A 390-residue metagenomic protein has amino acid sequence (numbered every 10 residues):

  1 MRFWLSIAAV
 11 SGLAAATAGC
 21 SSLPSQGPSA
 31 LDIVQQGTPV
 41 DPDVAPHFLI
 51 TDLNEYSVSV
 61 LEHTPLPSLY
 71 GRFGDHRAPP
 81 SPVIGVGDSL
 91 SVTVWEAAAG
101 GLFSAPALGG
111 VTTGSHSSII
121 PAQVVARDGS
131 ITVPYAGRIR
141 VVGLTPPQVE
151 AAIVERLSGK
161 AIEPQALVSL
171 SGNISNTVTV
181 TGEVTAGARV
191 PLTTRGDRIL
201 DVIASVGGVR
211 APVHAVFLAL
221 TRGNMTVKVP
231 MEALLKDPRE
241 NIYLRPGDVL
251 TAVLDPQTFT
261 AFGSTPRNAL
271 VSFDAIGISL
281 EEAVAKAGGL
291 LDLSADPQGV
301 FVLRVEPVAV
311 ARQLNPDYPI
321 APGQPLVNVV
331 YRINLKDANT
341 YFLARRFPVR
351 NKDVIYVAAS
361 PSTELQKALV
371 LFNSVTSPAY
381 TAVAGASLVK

Functional and structural regions predicted by a protein language model:
R2-F3, C20-S158, T226-L234, V310-T340 (+1 more regions): N-terminal, post-cleavage mature segments of outer-membrane and organellar outer-membrane proteins involved
A15-G19: C-terminal motif of bacterial Sec signal peptides marking the signal peptidase cleavage site
D88-W95, D128, T145-A161, V180 (+4 more regions): Amphipathic, non-transmembrane alpha-helical segments in extracytoplasmic/periplasmic proteins
E96-G100, P256-F259, P361-L365: Short, charged beta-turn/beta-strand-edge "cap" motif at the junction between a beta-strand and an adjacent loop
A126-Y135, N173-G187, L254-L270: Eukaryote-biased recognition of intrinsically disordered, low-complexity regulatory segments
A166-N176, A215-M225, D296-V310, F372: Acidic/histidine-enriched alpha-helical segments
L270, D274-A283, G288-K390: C-terminal soluble interaction/assembly domains
